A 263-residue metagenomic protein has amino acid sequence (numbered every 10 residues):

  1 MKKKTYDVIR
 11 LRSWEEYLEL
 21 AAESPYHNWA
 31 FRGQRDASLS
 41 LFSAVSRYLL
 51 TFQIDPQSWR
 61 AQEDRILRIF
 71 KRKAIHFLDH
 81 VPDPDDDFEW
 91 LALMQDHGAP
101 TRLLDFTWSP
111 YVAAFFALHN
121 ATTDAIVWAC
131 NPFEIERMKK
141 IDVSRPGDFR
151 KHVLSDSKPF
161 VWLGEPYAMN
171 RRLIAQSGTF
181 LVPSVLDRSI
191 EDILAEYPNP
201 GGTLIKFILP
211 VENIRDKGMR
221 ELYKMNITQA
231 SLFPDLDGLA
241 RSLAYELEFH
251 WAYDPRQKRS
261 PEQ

Functional and structural regions predicted by a protein language model:
M1-Q263: Catalytic-core elements of nucleic-acid end-processing and repair enzymes
